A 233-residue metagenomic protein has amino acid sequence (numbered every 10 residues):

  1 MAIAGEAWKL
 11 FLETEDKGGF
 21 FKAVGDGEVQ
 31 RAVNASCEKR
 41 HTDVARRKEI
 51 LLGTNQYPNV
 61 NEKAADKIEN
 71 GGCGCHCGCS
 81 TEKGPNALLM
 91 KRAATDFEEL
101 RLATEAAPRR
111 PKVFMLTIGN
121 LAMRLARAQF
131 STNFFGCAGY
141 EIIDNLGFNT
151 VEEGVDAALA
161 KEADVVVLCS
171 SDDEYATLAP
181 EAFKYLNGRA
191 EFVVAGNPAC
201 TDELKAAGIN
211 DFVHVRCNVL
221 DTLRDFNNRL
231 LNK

Functional and structural regions predicted by a protein language model:
M1, E13-E15, G19-F21, T117 (+1 more regions): N-terminal glycine-/lysine-enriched basic segments
M1-L10, V29-V44, M123-Q129, A157-K161 (+1 more regions): Short glycine/threonine-rich loop-to-helix capping motif typified by GTGT followed within a few residues by an Asp-Pro
E6-P111: Intrinsic disorder at enzyme termini
K17, V24, Y57, F114-I118 (+5 more regions): Generic beta-strand/beta-sheet core signal
G18, F135, L204: Conserved, mostly hydrophobic/aromatic
K22, R31-A32, N120-L125, E174-T177 (+1 more regions): Flexible loop/turn segments at secondary-structure boundaries
A106-A107, K112-L168, L178-L186: Generic long, charged, amphipathic alpha-helical segments
F183-K233: Peripheral docking tails and interdomain loops at the edges of cofactor- or intermediate-handling domains
